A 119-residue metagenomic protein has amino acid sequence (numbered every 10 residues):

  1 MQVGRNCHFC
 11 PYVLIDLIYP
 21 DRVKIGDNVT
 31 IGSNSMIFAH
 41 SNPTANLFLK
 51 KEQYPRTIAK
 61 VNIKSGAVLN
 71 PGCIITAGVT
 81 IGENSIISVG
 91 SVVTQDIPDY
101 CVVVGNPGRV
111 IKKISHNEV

Functional and structural regions predicted by a protein language model:
M1-C7: Extended, small-residue-rich solenoid/repeat segments and analogous flexible loops that form exposed scaffolds
F9-T80, N106-P107, K113-S115: Flexible, glycine/small-residue-enriched loop-and-beta-strand segment within the central core of proteins
N42, T80, S91-V92, P98: Flexible glycine-rich beta->alpha loop in the catalytic core of nucleotide-sugar glycosyltransferases
I87, G105: Conserved G/P- and acidic residue-centered "switch" motifs that form tight phosphate/ATP-binding loops in soluble
Q95, K112: Short helix N-cap motif at coil->helix boundaries in the Bergerat
